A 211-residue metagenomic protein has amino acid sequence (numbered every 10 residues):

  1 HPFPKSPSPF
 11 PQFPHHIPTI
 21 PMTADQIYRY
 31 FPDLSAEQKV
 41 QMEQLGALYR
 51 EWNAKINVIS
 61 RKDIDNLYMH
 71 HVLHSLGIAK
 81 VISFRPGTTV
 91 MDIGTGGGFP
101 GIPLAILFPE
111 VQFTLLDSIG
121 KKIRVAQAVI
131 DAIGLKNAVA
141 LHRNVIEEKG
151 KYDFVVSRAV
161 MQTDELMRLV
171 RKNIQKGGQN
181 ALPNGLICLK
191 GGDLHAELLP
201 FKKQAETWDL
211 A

Functional and structural regions predicted by a protein language model:
H1-P21: Low-complexity proline/serine/threonine-rich segments in eukaryotic and viral proteins
M22-P86, M91, K121-K136: Class I SAM-dependent transferase core
G46, G97-P100, R143: Mobile beta-alpha loop/short-helix "lid" or hinge segments that flank ligand
Y49, L104, K190: Residue-level signal for inorganic ion chemistry
G94: Conserved glycine-centered beta->alpha loop in an early N-terminal alpha/beta scaffold
G97-E110: Conserved SAM-binding loop of SAM-dependent methyltransferases across substrates and taxa, primarily the Class I
E110, T114, S118-A211: S-adenosylmethionine
